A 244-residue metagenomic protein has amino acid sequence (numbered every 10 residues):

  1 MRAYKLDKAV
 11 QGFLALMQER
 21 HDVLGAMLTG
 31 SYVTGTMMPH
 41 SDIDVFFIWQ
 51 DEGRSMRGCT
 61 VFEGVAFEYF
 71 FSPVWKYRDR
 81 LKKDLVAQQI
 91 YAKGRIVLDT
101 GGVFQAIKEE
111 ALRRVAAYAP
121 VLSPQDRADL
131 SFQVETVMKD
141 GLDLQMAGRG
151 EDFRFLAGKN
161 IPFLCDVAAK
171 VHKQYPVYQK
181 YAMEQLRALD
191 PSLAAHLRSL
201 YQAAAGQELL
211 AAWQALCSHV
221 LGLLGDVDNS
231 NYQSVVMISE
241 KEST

Functional and structural regions predicted by a protein language model:
M1-L24: Helical scaffold of the NTase/Pol beta-like nucleotidyltransferase catalytic core
M1-L6, G58-C59, V65-A147: Conserved NTP/Mg2+-binding pocket subregion across the NTase superfamily
L6-F13, T34-M37, D99-K108, V235-T244: Short N-terminal helix-initiation segments at or just after the protein's N-terminus
L14, M56, C165: Generic structural marker for isolated residues within well-ordered, non-membrane alpha-helices of soluble domains
M27-S72: Catalytic metal-binding acidic patch
P39-H40, L81-K82, A182: Short aromatic-enriched loop/helix-cap "lid" or pocket-rim segments at secondary-structure transitions that line
A119-T244: Conserved nucleotidyltransferase catalytic core and NTase-mimicking acidic/glycine-rich helix/loop elements in nucleic
